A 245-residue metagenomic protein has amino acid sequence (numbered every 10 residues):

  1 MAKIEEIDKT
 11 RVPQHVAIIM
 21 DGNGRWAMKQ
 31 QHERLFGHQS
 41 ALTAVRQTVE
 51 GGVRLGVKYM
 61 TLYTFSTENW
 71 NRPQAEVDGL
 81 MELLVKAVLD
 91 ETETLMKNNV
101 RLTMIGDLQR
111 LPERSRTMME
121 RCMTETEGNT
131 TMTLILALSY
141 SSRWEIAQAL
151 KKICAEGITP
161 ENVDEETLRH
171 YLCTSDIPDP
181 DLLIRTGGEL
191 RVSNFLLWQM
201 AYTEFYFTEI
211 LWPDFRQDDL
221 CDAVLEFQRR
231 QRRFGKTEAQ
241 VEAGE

Functional and structural regions predicted by a protein language model:
M1-E245: Flexible, compositionally biased loop and terminal segments
